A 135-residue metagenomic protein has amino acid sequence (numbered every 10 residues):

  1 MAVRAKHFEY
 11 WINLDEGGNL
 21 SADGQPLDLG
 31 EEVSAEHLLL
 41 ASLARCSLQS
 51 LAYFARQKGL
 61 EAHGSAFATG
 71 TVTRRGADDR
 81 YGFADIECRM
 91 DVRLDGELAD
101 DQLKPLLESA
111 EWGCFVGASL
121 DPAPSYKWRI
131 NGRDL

Functional and structural regions predicted by a protein language model:
M1-S42, Q49-L135: Extended beta-strand/beta-hairpin segments
